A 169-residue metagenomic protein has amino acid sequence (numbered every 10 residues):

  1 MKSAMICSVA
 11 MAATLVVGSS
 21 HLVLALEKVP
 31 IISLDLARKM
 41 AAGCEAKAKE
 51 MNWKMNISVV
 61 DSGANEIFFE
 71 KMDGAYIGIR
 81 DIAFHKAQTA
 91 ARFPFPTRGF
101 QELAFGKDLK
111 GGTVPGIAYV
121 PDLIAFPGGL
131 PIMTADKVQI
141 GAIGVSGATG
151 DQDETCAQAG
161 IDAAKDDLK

Functional and structural regions predicted by a protein language model:
M1-I6: Positively charged n-region of N-terminal signal peptides that target proteins for export
C7-H21: Bacterial N-terminal signal peptides
V23-K169: Flexible, solvent-exposed loop/hinge segments and secondary-structure transition points
